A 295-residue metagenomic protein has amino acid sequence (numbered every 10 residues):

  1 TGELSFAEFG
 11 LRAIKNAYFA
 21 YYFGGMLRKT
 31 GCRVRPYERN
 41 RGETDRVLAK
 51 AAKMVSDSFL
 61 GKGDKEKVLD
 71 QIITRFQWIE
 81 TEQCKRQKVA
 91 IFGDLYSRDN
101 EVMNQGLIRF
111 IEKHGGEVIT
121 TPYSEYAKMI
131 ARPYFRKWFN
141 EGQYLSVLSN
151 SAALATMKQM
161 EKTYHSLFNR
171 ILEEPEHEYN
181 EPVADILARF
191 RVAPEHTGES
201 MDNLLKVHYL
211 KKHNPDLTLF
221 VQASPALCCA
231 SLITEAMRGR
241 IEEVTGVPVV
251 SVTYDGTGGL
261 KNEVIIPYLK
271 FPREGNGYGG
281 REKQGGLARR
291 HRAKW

Functional and structural regions predicted by a protein language model:
T1-W295: An N-terminal assembly and electron-transfer interface module characteristic of large anaerobic redox and radical
